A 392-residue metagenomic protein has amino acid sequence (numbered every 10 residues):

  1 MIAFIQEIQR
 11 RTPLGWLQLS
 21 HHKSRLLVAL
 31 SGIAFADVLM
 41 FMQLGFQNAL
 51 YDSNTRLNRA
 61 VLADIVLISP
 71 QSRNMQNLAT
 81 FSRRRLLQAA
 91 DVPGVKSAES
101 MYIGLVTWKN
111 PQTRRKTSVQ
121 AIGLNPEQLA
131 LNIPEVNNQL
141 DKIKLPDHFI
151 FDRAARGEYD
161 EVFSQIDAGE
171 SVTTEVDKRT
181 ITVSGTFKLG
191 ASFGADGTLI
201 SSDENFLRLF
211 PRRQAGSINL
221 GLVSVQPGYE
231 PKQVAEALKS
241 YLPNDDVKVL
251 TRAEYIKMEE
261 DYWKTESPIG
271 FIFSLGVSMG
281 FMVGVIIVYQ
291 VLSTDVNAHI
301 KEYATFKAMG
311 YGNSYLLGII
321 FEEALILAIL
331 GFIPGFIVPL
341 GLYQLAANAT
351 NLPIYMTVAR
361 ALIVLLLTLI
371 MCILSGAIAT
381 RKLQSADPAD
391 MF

Functional and structural regions predicted by a protein language model:
M1-M40, Y51, R56, F321: N-terminal Sec/SRP start-transfer signal
K23-L50, E266-A304, I326-F332: Hydrophobic alpha-helical transmembrane segments of multi-pass inner-membrane transport and secretion
F35, F46-R83: Membrane-interface junction motifs in transport/secretion proteins
R83-L87, V92, K96, S100-I150 (+2 more regions): The feature marks short, hydrophobic/small-residue-biased sequence motifs that occur predominantly
L131-N132, R153-L250: Basic-flanked hydrophobic alpha-helices used for secretion and membrane insertion
P231-V285, T294-A298, F306, S314 (+2 more regions): Peri-transmembrane interface segments
G280, S293, A298-A347, I363 (+2 more regions): Transmembrane alpha-helical interface segments in multi-pass membrane proteins
I354, A359-F392: C-terminal membrane-exit region of the final transmembrane helix in multipass inner-membrane proteins
